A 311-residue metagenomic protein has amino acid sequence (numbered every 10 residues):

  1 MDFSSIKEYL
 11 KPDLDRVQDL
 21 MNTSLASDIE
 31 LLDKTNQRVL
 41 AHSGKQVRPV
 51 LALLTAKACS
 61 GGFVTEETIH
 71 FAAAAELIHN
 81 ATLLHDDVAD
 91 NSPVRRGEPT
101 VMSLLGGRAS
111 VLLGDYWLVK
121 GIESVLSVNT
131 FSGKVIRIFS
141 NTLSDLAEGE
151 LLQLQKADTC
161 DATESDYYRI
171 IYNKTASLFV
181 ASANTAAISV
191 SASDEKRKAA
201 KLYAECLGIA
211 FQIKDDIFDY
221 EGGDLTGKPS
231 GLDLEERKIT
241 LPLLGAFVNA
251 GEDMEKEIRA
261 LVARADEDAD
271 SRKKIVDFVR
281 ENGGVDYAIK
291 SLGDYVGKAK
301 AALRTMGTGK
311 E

Functional and structural regions predicted by a protein language model:
M1-E311: All-alpha prenyltransferase/terpene-synthase fold signal
